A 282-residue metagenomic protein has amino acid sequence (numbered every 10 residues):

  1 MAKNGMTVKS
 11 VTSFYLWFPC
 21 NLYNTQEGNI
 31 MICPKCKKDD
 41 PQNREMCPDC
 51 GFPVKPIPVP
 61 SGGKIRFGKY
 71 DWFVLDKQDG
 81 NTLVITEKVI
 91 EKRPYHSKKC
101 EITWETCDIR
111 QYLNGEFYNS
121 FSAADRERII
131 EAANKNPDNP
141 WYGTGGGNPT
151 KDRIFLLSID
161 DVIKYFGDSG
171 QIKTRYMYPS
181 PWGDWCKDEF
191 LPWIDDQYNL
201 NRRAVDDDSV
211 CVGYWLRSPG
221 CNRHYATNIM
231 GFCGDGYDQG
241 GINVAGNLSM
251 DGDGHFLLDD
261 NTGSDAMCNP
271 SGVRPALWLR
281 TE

Functional and structural regions predicted by a protein language model:
A2, M31-I32: The identity of the second residue at the extreme N-terminus of proteins
K3-N4, K9-S10: Polybasic, lysine-rich low-complexity intrinsically disordered segments
S13-I30, G51: Short, Lys/Arg-enriched N-terminal segments with co-localized hydrophobic residues within the first ~10-30 amino acids
I30-M31, R44: Residues immediately within or flanking Cys/His clusters that coordinate Zn2+ in small zinc-binding modules
C33-C36, C47-C50: Short cysteine-rich clusters marking metal-coordination/redox-active sites
D40-P41, V54: Cys/His-rich microdomains that often coordinate metals
P56-E282: Collagenous Gly-X-Y triple-helix signature in extracellular proteins
